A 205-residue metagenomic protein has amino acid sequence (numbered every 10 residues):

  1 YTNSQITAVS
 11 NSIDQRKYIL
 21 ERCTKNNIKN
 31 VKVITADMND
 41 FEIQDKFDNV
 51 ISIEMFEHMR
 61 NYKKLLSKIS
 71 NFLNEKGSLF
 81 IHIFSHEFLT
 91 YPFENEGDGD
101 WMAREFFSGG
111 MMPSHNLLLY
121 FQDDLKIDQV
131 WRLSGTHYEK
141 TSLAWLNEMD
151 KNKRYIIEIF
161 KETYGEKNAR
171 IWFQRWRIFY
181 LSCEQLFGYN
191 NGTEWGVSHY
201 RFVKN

Functional and structural regions predicted by a protein language model:
Y1-N3: Conserved SAM-binding loop of SAM-dependent methyltransferases across substrates and taxa, primarily the Class I
Q5-N11: Conserved SAM-binding motif I beta-strand of class I
I19-L20: Conserved SAM-binding loop
K25-D40: Conserved SAM-binding strand-loop segment of SAM-dependent methyltransferases
N39-V50: A short acidic, Gly/Pro-enriched loop at the edge of an enzyme's catalytic core that lines a small-molecule cofactor
S52-M55: A short beta-strand submotif of the Rossmann-like class I SAM-dependent methyltransferase core that lines
K63-S78: A short glycine-rich, Lys/Arg-flanked "PGG" loop and its adjoining helix->strand segment in the class I
S85, L89-V197, V203-N205: Substrate-binding/catalytic lobe of Class I Rossmann-like enzymes that use SAM or dcSAM, i.e., the mid-to-C-terminal
